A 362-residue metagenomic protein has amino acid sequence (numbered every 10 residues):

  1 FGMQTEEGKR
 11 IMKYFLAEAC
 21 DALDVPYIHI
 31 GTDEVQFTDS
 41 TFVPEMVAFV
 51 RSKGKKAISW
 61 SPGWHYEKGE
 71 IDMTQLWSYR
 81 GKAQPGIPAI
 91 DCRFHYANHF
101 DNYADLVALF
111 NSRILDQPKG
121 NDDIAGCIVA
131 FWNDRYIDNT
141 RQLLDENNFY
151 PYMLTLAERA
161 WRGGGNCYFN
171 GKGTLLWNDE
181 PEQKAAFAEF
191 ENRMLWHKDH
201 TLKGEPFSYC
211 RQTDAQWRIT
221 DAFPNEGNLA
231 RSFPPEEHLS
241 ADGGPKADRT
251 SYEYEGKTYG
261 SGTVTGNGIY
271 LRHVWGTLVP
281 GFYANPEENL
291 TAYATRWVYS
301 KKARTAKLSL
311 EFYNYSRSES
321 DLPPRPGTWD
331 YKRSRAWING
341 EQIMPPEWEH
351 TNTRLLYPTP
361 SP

Functional and structural regions predicted by a protein language model:
F1-I71, Y79: Active-site neighborhood of glycoside hydrolase catalytic domains
S78-T213: Flexible, acidic glycine-rich loops studded with aromatic residues
N192-A284, R317, W348, P362: Accessory carbohydrate-binding/adhesion or oligomerization-edge regions at the termini of glycan-active proteins
P286-S300: Short beta-strands within extracellular/lumenal beta-sheet-rich domains
A294-R296, T353-L356: Short strand-edge motifs at loop-to-beta-strand transitions and within beta-strands of extracellular beta-rich domains
Y299-G340, P362: Aromatic-lined ligand-binding clefts that engage carbohydrates, nucleic acids, or primary amines
I343-M344: Short hydrophobic beta-strand segments in globular cytosolic domains
Y357-S361: Conserved small/polar residues in nucleotide/adenosyl-binding loops
